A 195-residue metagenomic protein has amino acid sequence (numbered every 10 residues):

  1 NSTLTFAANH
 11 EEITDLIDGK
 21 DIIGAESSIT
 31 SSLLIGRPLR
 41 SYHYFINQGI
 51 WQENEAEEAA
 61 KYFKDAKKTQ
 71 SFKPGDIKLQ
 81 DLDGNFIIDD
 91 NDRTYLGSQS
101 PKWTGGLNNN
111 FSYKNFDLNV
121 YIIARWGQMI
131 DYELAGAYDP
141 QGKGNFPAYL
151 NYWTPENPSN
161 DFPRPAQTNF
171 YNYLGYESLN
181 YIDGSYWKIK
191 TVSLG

Functional and structural regions predicted by a protein language model:
N1, T5, N108-S112, G195: Transmembrane beta-barrel domains of outer membrane proteins
N1-S2, W103, K114-L118, S185: Outer-envelope beta-barrel architecture signal
N1-S98: Conserved small-residue
F6-E12, Y113-N115, I122-Q128, T191: Transmembrane beta-strands of outer-membrane beta-barrel pores
L39, G97-K102, L179-K188: Short sequence motifs at beta-strands and strand-loop junctions characteristic of Gram-negative outer-membrane
N91, Q99-W103, F111: Active-site beta-strand/loop architecture of penicillin-binding DD-peptidases
W103-N109, F116, I189-L194: Hydrophobic, lipid-facing positions within transmembrane beta-strands of outer-membrane proteins
R125-G195: Extracytoplasmic gating/loop element in the C-terminal half of outer-membrane beta-barrel translocons and assembly
